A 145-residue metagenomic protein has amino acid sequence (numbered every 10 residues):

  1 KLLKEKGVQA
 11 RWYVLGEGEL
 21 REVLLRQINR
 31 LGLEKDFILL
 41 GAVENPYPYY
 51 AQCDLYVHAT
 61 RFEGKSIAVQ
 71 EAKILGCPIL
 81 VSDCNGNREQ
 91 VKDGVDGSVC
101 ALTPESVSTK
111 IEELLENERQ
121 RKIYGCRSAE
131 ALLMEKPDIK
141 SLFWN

Functional and structural regions predicted by a protein language model:
L25-G41: Nucleotide-activated donor-binding/catalytic signature segment of Leloir-type glycosyltransferases, i.e., the conserved
A42, R61: Aromatic "clamp/platform" in nucleotide-sugar-dependent glycosyltransferases that forms part of the donor/acceptor
Y47, S66-I74, R88-E89: Short alpha-helical segment that forms part of, or immediately flanks, the ligand-binding pocket in carbohydrate-active
E71, C84-G94, S98-V99: Short acidic/histidine- and often glycine-rich active-site loop of Leloir-type glycosyltransferases that engages
P78-V81: Short hydrophobic beta-strand element within catalytic cores of glycosyltransferases and related nucleotide-activated
D93-G94, S98-P104, E113-E118: Conserved acidic donor-binding segment of nucleotide-sugar-dependent glycosyltransferases
E113, Q120-M134: A short, well-ordered alpha-helix in the C-terminal region of glycosyltransferases
M134-N145: C-terminal alpha-helical cap of glycosyltransferases
